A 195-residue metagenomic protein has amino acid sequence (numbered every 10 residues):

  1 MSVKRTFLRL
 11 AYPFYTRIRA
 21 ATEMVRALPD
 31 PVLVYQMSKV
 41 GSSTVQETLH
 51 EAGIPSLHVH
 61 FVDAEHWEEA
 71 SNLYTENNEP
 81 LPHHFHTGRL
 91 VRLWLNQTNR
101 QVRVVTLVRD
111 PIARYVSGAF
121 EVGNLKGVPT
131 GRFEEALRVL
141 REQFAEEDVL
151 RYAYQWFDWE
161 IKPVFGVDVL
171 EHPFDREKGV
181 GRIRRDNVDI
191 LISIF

Functional and structural regions predicted by a protein language model:
S2-F195: Membrane-interface amphipathic segments in extracytoplasmic regions
